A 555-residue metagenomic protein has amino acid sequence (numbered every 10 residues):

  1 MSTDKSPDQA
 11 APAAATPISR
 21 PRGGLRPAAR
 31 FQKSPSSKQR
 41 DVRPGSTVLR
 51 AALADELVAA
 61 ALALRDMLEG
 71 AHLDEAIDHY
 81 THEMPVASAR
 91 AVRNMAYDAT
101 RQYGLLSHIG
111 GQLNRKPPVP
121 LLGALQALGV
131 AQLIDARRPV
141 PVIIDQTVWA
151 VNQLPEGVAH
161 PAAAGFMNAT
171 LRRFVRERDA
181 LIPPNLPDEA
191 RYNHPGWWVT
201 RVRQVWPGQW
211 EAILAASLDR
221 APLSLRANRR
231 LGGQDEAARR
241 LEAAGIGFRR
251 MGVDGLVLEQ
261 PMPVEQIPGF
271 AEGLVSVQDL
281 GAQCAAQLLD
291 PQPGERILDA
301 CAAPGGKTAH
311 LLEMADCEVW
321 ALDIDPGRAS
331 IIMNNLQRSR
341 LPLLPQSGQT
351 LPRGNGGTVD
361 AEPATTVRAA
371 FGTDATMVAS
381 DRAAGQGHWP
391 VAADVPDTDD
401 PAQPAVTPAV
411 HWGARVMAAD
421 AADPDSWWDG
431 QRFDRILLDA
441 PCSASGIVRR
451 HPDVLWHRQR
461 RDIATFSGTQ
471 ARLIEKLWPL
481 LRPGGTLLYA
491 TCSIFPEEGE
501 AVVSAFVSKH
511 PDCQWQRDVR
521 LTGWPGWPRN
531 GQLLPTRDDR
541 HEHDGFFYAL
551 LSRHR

Functional and structural regions predicted by a protein language model:
M1-R555: S-adenosylmethionine
